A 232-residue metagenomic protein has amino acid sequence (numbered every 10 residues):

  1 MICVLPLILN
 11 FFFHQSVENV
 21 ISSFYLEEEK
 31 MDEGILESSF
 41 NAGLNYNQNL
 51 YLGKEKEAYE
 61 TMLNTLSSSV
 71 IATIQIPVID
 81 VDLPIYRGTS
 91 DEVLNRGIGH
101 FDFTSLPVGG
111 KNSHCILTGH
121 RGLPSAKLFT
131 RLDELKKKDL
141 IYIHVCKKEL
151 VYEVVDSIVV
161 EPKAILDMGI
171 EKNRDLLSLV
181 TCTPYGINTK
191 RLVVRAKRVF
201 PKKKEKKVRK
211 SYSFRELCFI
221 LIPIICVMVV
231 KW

Functional and structural regions predicted by a protein language model:
M1-F219, P223: Solvent-exposed, non-transmembrane regions of membrane-associated and secreted proteins
I224-W232: Alpha-helical transmembrane segments
